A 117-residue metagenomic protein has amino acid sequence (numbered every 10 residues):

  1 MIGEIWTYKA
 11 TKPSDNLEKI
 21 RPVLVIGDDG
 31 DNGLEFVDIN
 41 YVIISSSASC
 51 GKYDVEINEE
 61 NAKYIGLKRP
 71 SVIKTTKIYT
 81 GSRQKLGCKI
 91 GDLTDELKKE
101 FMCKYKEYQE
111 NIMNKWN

Functional and structural regions predicted by a protein language model:
T11-D15: Short, charged beta-turn/beta-strand-edge "cap" motif at the junction between a beta-strand and an adjacent loop
N16-I20, V25-N61: Compact nucleic-acid interaction/catalytic patches
A62-N117: C-terminal terminal-subdomain/extension
